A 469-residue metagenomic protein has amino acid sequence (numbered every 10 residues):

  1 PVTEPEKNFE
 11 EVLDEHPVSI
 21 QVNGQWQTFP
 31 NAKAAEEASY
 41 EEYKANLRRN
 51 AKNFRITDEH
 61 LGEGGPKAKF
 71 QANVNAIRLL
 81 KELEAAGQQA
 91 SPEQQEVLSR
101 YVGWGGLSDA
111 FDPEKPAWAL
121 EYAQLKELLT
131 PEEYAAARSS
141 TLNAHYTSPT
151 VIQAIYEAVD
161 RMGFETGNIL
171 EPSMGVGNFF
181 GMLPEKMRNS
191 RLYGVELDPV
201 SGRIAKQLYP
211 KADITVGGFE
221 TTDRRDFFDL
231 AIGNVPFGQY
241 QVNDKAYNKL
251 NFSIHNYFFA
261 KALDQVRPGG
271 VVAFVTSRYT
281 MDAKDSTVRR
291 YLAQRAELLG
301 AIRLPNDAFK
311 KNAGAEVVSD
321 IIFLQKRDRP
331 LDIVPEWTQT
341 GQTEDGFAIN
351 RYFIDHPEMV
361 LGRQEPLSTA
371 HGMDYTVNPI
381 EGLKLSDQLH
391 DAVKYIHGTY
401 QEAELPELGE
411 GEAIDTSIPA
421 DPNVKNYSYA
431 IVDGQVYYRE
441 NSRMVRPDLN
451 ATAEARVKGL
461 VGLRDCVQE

Functional and structural regions predicted by a protein language model:
H16-V22, V436: Short aromatic-glycine-(Arg/Gly/Cys) micro-motifs in beta-strand/loop hairpins
A32-Y40: A short, charged, amphipathic alpha-helix used as a generic interaction element across diverse proteins
E41-R100, W104, W118, G398-E469: Charged, often flexible domain-edge or linker segments that flank or initiate folded functional domains
A51-L208: Class I S-adenosyl-L-methionine
V195-P199, K249-K310, V317-L324: Conserved Class I SAM-dependent methyltransferase catalytic core
P210-F219: Conserved SAM-binding strand-loop segment of SAM-dependent methyltransferases
T222-I232: A short acidic, Gly/Pro-enriched loop at the edge of an enzyme's catalytic core that lines a small-molecule cofactor
K311-L408: Flexible, glycine-/basic-rich loop-and-beta segments that form/coincide with the SAM-dependent methyltransferase
